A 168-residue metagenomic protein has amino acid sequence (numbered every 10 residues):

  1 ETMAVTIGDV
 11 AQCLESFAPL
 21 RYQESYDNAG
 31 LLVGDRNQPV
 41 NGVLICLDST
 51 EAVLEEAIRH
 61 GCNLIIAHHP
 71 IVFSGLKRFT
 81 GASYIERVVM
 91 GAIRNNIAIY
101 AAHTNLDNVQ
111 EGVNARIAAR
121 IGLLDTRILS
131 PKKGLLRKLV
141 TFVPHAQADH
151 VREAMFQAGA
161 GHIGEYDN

Functional and structural regions predicted by a protein language model:
E1-N168: Hydrophobic structural segments
